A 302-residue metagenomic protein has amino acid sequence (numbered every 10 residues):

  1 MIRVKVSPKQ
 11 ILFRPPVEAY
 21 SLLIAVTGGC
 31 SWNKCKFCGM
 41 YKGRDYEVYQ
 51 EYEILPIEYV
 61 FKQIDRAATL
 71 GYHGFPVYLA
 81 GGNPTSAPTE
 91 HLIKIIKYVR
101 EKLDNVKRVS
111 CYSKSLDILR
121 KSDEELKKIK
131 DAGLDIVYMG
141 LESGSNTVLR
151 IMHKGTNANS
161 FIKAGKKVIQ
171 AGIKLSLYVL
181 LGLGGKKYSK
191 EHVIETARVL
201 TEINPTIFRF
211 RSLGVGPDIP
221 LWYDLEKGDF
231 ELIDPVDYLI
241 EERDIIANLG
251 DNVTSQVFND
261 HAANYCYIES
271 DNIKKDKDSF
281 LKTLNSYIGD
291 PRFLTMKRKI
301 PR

Functional and structural regions predicted by a protein language model:
M1-E18, T201-R302: Auxiliary Fe-S-binding modules of radical SAM enzymes
K9-Y59: Canonical Radical SAM [4Fe-4S] cluster-binding loop centered on the CxxxCxxC motif and its immediate flanking residues
L22-I24, F75-V77, V109-C111, V137-M139 (+3 more regions): Hydrophobic faces of well-ordered beta-strands that scaffold small-molecule active sites in alpha/beta enzyme cores
C30, C38, L79, C111 (+3 more regions): Conserved, mostly hydrophobic/aromatic
C38, L116, G140, G144-V148 (+3 more regions): Conserved strand-turn element in the central/C-terminal portion of the radical SAM core barrel that lines
Y46-E47, N146-I151, P220, C266-I268: A short acidic, helix-capping loop that chelates divalent metal ions and anchors anionic groups
R66-Q170: Conserved SAM/AdoMet-binding glycine-rich loop
E124-E125, G185-E202: Catalytic cores of alpha/beta
